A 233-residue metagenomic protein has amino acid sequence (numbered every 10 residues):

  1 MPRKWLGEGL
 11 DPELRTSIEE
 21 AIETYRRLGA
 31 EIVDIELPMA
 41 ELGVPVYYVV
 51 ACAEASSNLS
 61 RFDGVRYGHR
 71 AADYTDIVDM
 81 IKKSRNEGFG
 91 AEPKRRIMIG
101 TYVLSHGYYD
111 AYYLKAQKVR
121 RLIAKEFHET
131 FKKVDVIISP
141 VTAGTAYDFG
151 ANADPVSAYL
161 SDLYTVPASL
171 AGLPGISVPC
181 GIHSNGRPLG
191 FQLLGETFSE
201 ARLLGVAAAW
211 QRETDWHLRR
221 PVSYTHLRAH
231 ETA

Functional and structural regions predicted by a protein language model:
M1-E31, K94-K125, K133, S157-Y159 (+1 more regions): Structural helix-boundary/capping segments
P2, I35-P38, V141, V178: Conserved beta-strand termini and adjacent loop/short-helix elements that scaffold enzyme active sites in alpha/beta
W5, A40, R61-L170, L218: Serine-dependent amide/ester hydrolase catalytic core
I18-E19, I32, M39, R66 (+2 more regions): N-terminal beta1-alpha1 cap of cysteine-dependent amidohydrolase-like domains
A30-Y47, A143, H183: Short connector loops at secondary-structure junctions
G43-P45, G150, R187: Short Asp/Glu-rich motifs
P45-S56: Charged, often glycine-rich, active-site loop that binds/positions anionic groups
A229-A233: A short, hydrophobic C-terminal helix/tail in secreted or cell-surface proteins
